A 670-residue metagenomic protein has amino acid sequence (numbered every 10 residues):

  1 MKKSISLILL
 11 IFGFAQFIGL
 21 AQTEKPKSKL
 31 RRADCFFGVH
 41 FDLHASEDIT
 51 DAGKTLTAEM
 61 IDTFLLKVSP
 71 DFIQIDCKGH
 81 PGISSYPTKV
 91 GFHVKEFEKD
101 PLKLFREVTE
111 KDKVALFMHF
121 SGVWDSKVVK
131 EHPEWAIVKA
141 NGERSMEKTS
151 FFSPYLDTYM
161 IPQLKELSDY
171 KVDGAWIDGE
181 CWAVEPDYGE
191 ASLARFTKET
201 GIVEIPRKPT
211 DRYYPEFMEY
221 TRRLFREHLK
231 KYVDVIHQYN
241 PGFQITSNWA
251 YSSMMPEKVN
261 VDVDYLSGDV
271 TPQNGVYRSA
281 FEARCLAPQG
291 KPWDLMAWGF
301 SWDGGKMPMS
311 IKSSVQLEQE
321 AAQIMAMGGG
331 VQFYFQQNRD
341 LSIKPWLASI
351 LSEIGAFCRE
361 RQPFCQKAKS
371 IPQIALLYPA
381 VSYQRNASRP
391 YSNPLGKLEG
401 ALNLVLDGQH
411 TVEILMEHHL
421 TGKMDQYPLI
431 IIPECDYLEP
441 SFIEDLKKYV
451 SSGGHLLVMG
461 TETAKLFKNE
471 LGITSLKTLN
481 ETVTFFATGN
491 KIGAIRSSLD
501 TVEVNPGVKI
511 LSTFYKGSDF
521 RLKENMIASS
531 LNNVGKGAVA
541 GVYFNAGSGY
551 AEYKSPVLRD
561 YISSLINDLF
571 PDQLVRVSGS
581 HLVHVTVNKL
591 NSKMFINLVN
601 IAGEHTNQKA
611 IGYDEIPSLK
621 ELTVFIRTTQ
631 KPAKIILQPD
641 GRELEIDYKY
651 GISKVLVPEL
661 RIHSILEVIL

Functional and structural regions predicted by a protein language model:
M1-E24: Bacterial Sec-dependent N-terminal signal peptides
K25-D34, L116, Y170, Y214-M255 (+1 more regions): Carbohydrate-binding surfaces of carbohydrate-active enzymes
K25-K54: Boundary/entry segment of secreted carbohydrate-active catalytic domains
L43-L56, S145-T158, K306-S314: Active-site mouth loops of central-metabolism enzymes
I49-V68, K89-D112, T158, E227 (+2 more regions): Aromatic- and glycine-enriched glycan-recognition loops and surfaces that form the carbohydrate-binding subsites
L56-P81, Y170, A321, L404-G408: Catalytic domains of carbohydrate-active enzymes, especially glycoside hydrolases
L66-K103, W124-E147, V184-R195, M255-Y265 (+2 more regions): Aromatic-lined carbohydrate-binding/catalytic grooves of carbohydrate-active enzymes
M118-Y170, G179, V203-M218, L229-K230: Active-site-adjacent "subsite" loops/lids of carbohydrate-active enzymes
